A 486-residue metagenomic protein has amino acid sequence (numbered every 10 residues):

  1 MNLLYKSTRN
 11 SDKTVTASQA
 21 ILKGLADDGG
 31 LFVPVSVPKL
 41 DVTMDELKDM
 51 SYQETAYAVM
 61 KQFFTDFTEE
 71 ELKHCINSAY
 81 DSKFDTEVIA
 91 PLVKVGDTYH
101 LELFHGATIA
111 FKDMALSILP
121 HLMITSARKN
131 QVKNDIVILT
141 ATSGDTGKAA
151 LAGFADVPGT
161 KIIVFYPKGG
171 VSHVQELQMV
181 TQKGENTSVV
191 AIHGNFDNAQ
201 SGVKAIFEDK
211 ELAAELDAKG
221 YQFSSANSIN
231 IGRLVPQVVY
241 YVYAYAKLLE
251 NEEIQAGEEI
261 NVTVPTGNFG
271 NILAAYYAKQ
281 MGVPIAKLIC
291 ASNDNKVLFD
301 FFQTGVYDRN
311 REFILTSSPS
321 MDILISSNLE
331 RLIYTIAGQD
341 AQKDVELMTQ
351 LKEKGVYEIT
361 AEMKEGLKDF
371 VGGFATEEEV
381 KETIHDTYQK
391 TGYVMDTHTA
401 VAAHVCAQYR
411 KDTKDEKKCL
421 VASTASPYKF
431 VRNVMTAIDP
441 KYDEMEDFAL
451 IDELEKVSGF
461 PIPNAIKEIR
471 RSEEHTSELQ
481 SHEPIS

Functional and structural regions predicted by a protein language model:
M1-D28, E312-I314, I323, L332 (+1 more regions): Charged, compositionally biased N-terminal leader segments and the immediate start of the first structured element
G30-I109, G184-K219: Small-residue-rich anion-binding loops in enzyme active sites
Y99-D156: Well-ordered mid-protein domain cores that form the structural environment of catalytic cofactors
T108-A110, T142-K148, I231, V264-N271 (+2 more regions): Gly/Ser/Thr-rich loops at beta-strand to alpha-helix junctions that form or flank small-molecule/cofactor-binding
A149-N186, V190-Q200, E253-A256, N261-M348 (+1 more regions): Glycine-rich phosphate/pyrophosphate-binding loop at beta-loop-alpha junctions
D209, D217-E252, E258-E259, T335-T413: Active-site-adjacent helical/loop segments in soluble small-molecule enzymes
V283-F302, A403-R470: Catalytic phosphate/nucleotide-handling subdomain of diverse soluble enzymes
E474-I485: Single conserved hydrophobic/aromatic residue that forms the stacking wall/gate of nucleotide- or nucleobase-binding
